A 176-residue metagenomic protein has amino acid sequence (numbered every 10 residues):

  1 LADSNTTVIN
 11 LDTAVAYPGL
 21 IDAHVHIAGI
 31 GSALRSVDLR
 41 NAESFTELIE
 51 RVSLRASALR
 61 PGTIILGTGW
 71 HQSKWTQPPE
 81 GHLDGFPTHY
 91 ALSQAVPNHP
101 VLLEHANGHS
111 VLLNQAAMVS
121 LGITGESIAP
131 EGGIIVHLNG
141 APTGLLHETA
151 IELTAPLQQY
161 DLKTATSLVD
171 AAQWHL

Functional and structural regions predicted by a protein language model:
L1-L176: Divalent metal-binding segments
